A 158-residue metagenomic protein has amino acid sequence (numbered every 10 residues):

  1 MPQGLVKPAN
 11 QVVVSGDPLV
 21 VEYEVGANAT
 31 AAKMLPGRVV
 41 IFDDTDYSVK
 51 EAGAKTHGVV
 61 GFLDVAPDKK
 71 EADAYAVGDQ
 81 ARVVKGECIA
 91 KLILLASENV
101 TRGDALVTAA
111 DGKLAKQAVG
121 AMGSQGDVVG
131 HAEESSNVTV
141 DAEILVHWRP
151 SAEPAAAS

Functional and structural regions predicted by a protein language model:
M1-S158: Surface-exposed, low-hydrophobicity beta-strand/loop segments enriched in small/polar/acidic residues
